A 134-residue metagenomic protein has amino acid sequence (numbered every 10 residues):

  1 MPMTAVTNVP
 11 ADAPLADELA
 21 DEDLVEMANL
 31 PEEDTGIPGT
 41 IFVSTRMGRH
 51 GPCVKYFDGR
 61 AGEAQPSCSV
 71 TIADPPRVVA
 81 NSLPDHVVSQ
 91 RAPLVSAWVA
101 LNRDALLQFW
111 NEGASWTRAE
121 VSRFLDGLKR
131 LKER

Functional and structural regions predicted by a protein language model:
P2-Y56: Short, charged/polar N-terminal "headpieces" of proteins
P10, A20, P31, R60 (+2 more regions): Serine/threonine-rich low-complexity intrinsically disordered regions
P14-P31, F42, R77-V79, V88-P93 (+1 more regions): Low-complexity, charged, repeat-rich alpha-helical/coil interaction segments
N29-P31, V54, Q65-S69, N81-D85 (+3 more regions): Generic detector of ordered, mature protein regions
G39-P93: A short, structured beta-strand/loop element
V87-E133: Short, compact, well-ordered microdomains
